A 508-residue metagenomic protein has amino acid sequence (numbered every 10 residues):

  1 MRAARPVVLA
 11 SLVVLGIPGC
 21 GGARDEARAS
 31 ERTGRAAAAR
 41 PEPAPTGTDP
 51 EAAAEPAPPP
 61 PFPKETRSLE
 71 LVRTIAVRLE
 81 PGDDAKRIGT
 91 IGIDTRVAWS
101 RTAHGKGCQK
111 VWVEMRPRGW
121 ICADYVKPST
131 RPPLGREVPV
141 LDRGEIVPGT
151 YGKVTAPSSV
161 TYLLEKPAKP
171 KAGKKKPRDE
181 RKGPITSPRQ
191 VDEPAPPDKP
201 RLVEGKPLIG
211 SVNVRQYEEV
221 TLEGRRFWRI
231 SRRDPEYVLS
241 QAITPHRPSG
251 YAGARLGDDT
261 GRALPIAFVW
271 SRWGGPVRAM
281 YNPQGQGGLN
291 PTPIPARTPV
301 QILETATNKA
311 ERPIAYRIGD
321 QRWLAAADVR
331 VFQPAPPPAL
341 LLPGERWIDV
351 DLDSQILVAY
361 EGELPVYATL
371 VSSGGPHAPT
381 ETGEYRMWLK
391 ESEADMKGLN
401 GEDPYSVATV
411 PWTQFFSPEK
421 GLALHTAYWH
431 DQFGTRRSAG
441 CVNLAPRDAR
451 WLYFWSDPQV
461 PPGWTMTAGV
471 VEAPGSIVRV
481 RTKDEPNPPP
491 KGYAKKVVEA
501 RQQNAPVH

Functional and structural regions predicted by a protein language model:
M1-V8: Bacterial N-terminal signal peptides that target proteins for export
G16-G19: C-terminal motif of bacterial Sec signal peptides marking the signal peptidase cleavage site
G21-R24: Bacterial signal peptide processing site
R28, R32-G34, A39-S68, V111-D192 (+3 more regions): Boundary regions of SH3-family modules and the immediately adjacent low-complexity/disordered segments in eukaryotic
V72-G82, S159-K166, P188-K199, R272-G285: Short, structured beta-strand/loop micro-motifs enriched in basic residues and often containing a Trp
D83, R87-S129, E193-I243, P291-R330: SH3/SH3-like beta-barrel superfamily modules
P291-T292, E304-T382: Cell wall/extracellular polymer interaction/catalysis modules
P337, L341-P343, Y367-L370, G375 (+2 more regions): Exported/periplasmic cell-wall-interacting domains
